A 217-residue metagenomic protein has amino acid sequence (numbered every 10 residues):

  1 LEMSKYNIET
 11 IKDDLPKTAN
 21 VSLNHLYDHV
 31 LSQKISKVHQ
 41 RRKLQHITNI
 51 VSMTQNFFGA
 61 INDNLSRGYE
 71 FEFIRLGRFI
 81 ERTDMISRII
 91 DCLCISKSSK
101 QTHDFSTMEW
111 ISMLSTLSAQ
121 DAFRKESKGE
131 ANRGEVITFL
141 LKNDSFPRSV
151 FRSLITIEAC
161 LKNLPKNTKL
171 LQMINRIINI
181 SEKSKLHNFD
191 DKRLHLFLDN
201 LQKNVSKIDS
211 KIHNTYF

Functional and structural regions predicted by a protein language model:
L1-F217: Alpha-helical transmembrane segments and their helix-helix packing motifs
